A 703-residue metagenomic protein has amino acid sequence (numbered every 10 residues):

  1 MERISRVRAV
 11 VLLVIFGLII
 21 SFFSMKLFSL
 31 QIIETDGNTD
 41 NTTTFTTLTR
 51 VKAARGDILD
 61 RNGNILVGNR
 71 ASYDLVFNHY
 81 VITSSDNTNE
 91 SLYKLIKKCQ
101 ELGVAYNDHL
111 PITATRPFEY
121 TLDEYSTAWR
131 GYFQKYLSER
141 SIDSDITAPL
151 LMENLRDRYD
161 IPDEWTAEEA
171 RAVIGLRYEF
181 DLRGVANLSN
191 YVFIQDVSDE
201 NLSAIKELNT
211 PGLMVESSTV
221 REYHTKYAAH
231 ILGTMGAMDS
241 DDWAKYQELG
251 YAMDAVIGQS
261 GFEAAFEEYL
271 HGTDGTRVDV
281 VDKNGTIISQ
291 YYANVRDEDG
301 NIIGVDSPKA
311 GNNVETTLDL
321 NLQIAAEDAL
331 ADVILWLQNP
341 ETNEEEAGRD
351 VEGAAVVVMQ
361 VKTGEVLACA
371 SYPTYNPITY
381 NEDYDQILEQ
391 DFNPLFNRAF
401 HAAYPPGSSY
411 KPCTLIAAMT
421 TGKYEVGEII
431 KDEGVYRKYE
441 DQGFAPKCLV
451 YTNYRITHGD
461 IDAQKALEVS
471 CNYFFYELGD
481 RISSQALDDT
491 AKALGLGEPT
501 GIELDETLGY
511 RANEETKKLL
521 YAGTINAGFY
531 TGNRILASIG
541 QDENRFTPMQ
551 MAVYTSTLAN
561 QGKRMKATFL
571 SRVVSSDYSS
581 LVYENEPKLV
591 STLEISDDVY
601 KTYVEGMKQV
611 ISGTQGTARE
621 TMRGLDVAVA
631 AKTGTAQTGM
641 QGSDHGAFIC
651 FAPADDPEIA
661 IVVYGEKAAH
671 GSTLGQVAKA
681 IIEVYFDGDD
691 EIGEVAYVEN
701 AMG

Functional and structural regions predicted by a protein language model:
M1-P308, N343-A355, V361, G422: Membrane-proximal periplasmic segments of bacterial cell-envelope enzymes, especially penicillin-binding proteins
V67, Y73, D282-K309, L318 (+4 more regions): Beta-lactam-recognizing serine transpeptidase/beta-lactamase-like catalytic domain environment
Y80-V81, G665-A669: A generic structural motif
N89-K97, D199, S203, E207 (+18 more regions): Solvent-exposed, polar/charged alpha-helical surfaces in well-ordered, non-transmembrane soluble domains, broadly
K98-A105, A204, L208-G212, T234-M238 (+14 more regions): Structured segments of extracytoplasmic/periplasmic soluble domains in secreted or envelope-associated proteins
N321-A355, M359, T374: Beta-lactamase-like hydrolase cores
D689-G703: Gram-negative outer-membrane assembly/targeting C-terminal domains
